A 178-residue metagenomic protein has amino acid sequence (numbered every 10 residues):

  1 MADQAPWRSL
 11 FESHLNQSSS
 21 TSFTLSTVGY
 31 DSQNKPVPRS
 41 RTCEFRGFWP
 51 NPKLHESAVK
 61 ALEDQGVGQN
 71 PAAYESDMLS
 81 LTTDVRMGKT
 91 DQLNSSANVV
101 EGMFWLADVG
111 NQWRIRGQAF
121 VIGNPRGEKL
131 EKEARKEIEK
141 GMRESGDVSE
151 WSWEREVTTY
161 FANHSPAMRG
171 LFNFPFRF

Functional and structural regions predicted by a protein language model:
M1-F178: Binding-site signature for planar aromatic cofactors or substrates
